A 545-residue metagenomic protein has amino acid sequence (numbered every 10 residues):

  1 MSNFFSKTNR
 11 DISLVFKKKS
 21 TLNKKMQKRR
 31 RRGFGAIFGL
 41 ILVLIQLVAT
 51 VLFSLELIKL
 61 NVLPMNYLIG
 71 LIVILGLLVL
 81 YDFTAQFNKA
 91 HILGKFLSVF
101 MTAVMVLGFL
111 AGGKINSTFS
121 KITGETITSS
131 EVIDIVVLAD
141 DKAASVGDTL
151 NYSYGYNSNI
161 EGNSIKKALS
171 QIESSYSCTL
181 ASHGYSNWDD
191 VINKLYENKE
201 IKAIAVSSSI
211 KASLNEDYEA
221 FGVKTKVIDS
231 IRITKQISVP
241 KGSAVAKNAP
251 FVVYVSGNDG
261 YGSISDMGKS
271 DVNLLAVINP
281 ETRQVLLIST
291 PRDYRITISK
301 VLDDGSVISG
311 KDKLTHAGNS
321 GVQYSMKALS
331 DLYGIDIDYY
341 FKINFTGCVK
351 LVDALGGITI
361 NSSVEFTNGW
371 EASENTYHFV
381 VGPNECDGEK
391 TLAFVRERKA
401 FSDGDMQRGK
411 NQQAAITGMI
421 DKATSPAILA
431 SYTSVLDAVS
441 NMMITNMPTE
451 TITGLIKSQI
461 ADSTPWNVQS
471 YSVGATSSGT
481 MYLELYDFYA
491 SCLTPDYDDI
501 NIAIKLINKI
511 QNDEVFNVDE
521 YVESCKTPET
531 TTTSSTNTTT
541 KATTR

Functional and structural regions predicted by a protein language model:
M1-A49: Membrane-anchoring/interfacial helices and their immediately flanking loops in integral membrane proteins
R30, K89-I92: Juxtamembrane loop-transmembrane helix junctions in multi-pass integral membrane proteins, especially the extracellular
F34-F83: Membrane-embedded alpha-helical segments of integral membrane proteins
Y81-A90, N375: Membrane-water interface regions at transmembrane-helix termini and the short interhelical loops of multi-pass membrane
H91-K114: Internal/C-terminal transmembrane anchor helices
G113-T126: Aromatic-capped interface at the extracytoplasmic side of an N-terminal signal-anchor transmembrane helix
T123-E131, V137-A139, L150-R545: Non-catalytic, solvent-exposed segments at the cell envelope interface
A144-L150: Extracytoplasmic/periplasmic
